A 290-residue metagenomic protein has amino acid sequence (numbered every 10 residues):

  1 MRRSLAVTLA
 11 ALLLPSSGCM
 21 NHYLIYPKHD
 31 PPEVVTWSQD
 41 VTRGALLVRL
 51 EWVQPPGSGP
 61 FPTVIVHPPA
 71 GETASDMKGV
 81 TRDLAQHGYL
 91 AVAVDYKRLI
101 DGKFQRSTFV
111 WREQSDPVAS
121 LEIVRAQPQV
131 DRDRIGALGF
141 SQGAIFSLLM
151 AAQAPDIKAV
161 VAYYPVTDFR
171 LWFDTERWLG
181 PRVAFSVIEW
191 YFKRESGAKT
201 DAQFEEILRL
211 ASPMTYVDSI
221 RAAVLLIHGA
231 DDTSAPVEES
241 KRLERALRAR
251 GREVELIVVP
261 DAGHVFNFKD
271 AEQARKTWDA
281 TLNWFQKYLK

Functional and structural regions predicted by a protein language model:
M20-G57: N-terminal cap/lid segment of alpha/beta-hydrolase-fold proteins
G59-F61, V66-D101, F169-R170: Short substrate-entry loop that stabilizes the transition state in hydrolases
T108-Q127: Alpha/beta-hydrolase active-site loop
V130-F140: Alpha/beta-hydrolase fold nucleophile elbow
L149-D201: Hydrolase active-site cap/lid region
I220, L226-H228, D232: Short beta-strand/loop motif that positions the catalytic acidic residue of the alpha/beta-hydrolase fold
T233-E239: Conserved alpha/beta-hydrolase "acid-adjacent" motif
K241, R245, R250-K290: C-terminal catalytic histidine-bearing segment of alpha/beta-hydrolase fold enzymes
